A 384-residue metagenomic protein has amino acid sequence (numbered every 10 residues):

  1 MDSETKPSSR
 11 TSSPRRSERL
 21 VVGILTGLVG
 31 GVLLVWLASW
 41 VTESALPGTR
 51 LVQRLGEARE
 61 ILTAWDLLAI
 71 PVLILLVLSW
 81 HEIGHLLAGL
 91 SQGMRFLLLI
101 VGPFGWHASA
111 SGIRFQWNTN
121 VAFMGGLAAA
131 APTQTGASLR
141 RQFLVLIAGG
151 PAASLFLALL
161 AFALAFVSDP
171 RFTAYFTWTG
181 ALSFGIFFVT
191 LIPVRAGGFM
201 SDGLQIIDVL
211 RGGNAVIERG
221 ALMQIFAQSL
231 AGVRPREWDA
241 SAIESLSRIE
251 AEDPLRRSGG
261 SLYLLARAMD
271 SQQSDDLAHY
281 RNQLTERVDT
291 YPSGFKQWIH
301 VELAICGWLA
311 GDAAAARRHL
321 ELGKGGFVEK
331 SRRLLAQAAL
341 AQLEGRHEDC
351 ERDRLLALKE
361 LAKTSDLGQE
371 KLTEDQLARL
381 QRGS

Functional and structural regions predicted by a protein language model:
D2-I70: Topogenic membrane-insertion module of multi-pass membrane proteins
S8, S91, L99-I100, W117-T119 (+7 more regions): Polar-ligand-bearing catalytic/cofactor-coordination segments of membrane-embedded or membrane-tethered inner-membrane
L68-Q134: Small-residue-rich helix-interface/hinge motifs
T135-S229: Hydrophobic transmembrane alpha-helical segments that form the core helix bundle of multi-pass membrane enzymes
E250, R287-Y291, G326-F327, L361-T364 (+1 more regions): Alpha-helical junction/boundary sensor with strong preference for TPR arrays
L262-S274, N282-G345: Alpha-helical adaptor scaffolds
Q342, E348-S365: TPR/TPR-like (Sel1-like) alpha-helical repeat modules
